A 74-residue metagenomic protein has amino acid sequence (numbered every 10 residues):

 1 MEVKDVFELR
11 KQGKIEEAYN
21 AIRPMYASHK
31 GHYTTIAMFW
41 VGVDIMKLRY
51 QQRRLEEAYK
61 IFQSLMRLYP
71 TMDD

Functional and structural regions predicted by a protein language model:
E2, T35-M38, G42: TPR repeat positional signature
L9, G42-I45, R49: Residue at a conserved register position within TPR or TPR-like alpha-solenoid repeats
N20-R23, Q63: Alpha-solenoid helical repeat scaffolds
I22, H29-K30, Y69-M72: Alpha-helical junction/boundary sensor with strong preference for TPR arrays
G31-M38, D73-D74: Residues that mark the junctions of alpha-helical repeat units in TPR/alpha-solenoid scaffolds
